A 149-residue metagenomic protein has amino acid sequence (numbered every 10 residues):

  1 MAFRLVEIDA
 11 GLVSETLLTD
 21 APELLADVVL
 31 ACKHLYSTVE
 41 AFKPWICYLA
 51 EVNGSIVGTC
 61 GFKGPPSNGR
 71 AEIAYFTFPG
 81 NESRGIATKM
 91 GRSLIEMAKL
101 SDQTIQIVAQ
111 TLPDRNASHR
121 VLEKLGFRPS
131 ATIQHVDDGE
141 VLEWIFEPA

Functional and structural regions predicted by a protein language model:
M1-A26, L30-Y36, F42-A149: Acyl-donor (CoA/ACP) binding surface of acyl/acetyltransferases
